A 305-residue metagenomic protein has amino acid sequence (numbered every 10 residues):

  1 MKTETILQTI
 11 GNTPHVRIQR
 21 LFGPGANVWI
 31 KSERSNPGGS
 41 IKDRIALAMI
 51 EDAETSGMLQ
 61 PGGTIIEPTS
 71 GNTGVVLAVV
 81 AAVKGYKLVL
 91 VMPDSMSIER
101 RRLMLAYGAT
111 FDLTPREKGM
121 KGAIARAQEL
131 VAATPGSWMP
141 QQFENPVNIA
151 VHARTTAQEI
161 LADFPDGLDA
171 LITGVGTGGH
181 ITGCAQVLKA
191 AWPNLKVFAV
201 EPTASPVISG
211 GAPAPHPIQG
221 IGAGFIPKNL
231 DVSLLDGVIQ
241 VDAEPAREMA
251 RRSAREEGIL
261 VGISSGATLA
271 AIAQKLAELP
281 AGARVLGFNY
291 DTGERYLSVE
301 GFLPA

Functional and structural regions predicted by a protein language model:
M1-A305: PLP-dependent amino-acid enzyme catalytic core
